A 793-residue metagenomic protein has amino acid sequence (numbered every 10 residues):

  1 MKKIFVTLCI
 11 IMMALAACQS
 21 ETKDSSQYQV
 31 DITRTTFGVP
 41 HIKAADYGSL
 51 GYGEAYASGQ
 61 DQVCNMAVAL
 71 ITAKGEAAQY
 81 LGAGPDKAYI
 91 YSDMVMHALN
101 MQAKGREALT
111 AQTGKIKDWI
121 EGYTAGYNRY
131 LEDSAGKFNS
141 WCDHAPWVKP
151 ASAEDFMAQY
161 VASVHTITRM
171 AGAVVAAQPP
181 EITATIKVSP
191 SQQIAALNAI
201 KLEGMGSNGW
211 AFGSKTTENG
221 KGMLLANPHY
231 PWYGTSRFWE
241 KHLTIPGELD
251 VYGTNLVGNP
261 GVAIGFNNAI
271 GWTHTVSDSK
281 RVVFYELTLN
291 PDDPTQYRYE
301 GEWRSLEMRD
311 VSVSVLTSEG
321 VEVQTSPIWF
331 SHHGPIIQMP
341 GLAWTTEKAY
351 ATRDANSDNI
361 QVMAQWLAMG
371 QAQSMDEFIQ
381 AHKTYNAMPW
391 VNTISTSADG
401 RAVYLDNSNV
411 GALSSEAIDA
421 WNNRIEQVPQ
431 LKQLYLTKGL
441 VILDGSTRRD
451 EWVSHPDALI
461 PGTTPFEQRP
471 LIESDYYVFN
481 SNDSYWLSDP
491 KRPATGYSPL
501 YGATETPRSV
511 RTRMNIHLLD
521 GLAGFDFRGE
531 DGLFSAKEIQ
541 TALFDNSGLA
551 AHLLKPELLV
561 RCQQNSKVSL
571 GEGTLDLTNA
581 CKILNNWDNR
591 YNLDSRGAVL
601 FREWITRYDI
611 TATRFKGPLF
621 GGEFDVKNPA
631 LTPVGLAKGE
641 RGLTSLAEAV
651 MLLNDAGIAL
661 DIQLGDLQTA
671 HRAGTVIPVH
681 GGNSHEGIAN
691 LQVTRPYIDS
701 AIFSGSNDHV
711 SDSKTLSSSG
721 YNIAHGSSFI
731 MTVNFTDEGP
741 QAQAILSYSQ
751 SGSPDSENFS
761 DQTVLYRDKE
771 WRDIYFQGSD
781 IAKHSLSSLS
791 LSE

Functional and structural regions predicted by a protein language model:
M1-I4: Positively charged n-region of N-terminal signal peptides that target proteins for export
T7-A14: Bacterial N-terminal signal peptides
D24-T235, L243-E248, Y252-G261, A355: Substrate-recognition/specificity elements adjacent to catalytic centers across diverse enzyme folds
P40, A44, G48-M101, T273-E322 (+2 more regions): Gly/Pro-rich active-site capping loops and adjacent beta-alpha segments that organize cofactor/substrate pockets
I116-W232, W390, S397-G462, F466 (+4 more regions): Acidic, low-complexity N-terminal propeptides/linkers enriched in Ser/Thr/Asp/Gly that mediate export, maturation
G253-N255, G265-N268, H274-L436: Glycine- and hydrophobic-rich flexible loops that cap the catalytic core of alpha/beta enzyme folds
A364-W390, T495-V560: Proteins synthesized as precursors that undergo proteolytic processing into mature forms
